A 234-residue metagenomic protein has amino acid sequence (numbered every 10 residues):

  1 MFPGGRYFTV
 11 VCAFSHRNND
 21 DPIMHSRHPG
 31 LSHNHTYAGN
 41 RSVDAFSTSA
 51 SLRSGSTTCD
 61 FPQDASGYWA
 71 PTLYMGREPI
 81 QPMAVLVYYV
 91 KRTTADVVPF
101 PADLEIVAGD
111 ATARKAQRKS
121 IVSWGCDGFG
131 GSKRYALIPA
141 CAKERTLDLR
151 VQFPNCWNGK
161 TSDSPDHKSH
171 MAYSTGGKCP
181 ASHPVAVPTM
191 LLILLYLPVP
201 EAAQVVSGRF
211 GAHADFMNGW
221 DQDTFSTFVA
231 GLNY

Functional and structural regions predicted by a protein language model:
M1-S32, T36-V151, N158-Y234: Primary mode marks residue(s) on the alpha4-beta5-alpha5 output face of response regulator receiver
